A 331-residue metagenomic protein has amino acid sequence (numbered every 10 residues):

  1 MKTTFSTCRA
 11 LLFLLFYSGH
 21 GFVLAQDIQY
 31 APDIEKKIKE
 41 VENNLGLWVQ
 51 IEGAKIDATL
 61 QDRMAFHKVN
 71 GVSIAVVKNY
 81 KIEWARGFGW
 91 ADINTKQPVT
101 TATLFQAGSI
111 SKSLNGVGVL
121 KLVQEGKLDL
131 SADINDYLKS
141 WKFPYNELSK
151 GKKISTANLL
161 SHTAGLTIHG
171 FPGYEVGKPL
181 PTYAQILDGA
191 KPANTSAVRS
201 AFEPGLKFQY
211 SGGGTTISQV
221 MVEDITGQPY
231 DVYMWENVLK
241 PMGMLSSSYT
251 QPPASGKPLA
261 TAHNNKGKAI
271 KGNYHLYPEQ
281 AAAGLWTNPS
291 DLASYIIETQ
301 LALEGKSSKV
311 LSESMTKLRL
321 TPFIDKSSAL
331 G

Functional and structural regions predicted by a protein language model:
M1-Q29: Bacterial Sec-dependent N-terminal signal peptides
G21-A58: Sec-dependent signal peptide cleavage junction
V41, D92, D133-K142, G173-P179: Short linear capping/connector segments at secondary-structure termini
G46-F105, F143, A193-R199, K268-G272: Short, conserved catalytic-motif segment at the N-terminal edge
L60, I74, Y80, K112-N115 (+7 more regions): Residue-level preference for non-acidic, small/hydrophobic
F66-A75, N94-N158, S200-G213, Q280-A283: Short active-site loop at a secondary-structure junction that contains or immediately precedes the catalytic residue(s)
F88, D92, N146-G331: Short, surface-exposed loop or secondary-structure junction motifs that flank catalytic or metal-binding residues
